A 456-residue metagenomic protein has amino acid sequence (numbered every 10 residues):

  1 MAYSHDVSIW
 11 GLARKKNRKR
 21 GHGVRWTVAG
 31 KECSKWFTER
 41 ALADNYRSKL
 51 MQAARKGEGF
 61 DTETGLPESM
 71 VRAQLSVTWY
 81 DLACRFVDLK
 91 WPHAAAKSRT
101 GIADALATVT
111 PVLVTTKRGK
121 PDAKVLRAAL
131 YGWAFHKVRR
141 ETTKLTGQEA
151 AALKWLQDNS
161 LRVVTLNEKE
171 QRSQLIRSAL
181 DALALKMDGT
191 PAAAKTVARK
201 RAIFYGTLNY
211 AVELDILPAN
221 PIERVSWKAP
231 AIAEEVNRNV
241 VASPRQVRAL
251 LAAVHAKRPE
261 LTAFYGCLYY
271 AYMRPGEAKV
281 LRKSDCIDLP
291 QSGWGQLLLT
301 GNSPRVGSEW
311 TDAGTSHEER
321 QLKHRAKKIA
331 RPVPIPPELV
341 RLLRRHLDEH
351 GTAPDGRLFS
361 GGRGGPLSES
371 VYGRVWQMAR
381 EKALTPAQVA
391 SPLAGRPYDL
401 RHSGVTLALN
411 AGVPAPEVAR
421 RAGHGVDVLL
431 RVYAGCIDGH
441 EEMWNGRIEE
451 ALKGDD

Functional and structural regions predicted by a protein language model:
M1-E39, Q74-L89, R127, G132-L145 (+2 more regions): Short, Arg/Lys-rich segments that mark the N-terminal edge of DNA/RNA- and chromatin-recognition modules
W10-K16, D122-V138, T142, R224-A231 (+4 more regions): Conserved tyrosine-mediated DNA breakage-rejoining catalytic core shared by Y-recombinases
C33, W294-L299, F359, R396 (+3 more regions): Short functional hotspots where side chains directly engage DNA or cofactors
T38-K56: A short, charged, amphipathic alpha-helix used as a generic interaction element across diverse proteins
L66-Y210, S226, L358, Q377: Short, Lys/Arg-enriched alpha-helical recognition elements, typified by the DNA-recognition helix
D188-Y205, L217-L281, L289-W294, K328-I329 (+4 more regions): Basic, Lys/Arg- and aromatic-enriched nucleic-acid-binding interface segment
A252-L261, A271, V333, R341 (+3 more regions): Short, basic (Lys/Arg/His-rich) helix/loop patches that form interaction surfaces in the mid-to-C-terminal regions
E309-D312, A411, R431-D456: DNA/chromatin major-groove-contacting recognition/catalytic segments
